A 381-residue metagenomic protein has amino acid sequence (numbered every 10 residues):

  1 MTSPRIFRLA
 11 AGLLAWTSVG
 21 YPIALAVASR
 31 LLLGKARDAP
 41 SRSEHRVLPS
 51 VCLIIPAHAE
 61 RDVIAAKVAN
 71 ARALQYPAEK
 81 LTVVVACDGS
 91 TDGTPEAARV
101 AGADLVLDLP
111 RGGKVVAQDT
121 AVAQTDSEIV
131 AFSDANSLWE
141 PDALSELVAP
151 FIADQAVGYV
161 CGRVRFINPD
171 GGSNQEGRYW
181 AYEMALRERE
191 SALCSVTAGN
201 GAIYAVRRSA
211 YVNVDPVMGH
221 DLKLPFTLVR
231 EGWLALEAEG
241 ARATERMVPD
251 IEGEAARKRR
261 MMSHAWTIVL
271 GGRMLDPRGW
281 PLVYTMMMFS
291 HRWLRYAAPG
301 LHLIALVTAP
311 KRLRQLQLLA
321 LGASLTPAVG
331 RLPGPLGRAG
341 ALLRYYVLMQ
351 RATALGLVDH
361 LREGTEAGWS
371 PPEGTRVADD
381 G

Functional and structural regions predicted by a protein language model:
M1-S43, S191, L321-P327, A352: N-terminal membrane-anchoring/stem segments of glycan-assembly enzymes
K35-S43, R257-L321, A339-L342, G364-G381: Basic/Trp-rich segment in TM-proximal cytosolic loops or flexible interdomain/linker regions
C52, E60, N70, V84-P95 (+2 more regions): A conserved acidic beta->alpha catalytic loop
D62-A66, T91-V100, D142: Acidic helix N-cap motif at the loop->helix transition within catalytic regions of sugar-transfer enzymes
A69-K80: Short, acidic, metal-binding catalytic loop of nucleotide-sugar glycosyltransferases
P110, V115-A117, A121, S127 (+2 more regions): Long helical/loop segments within the catalytic core of UDP-sugar-dependent glycosyltransferases, especially the large
V130: Short aromatic/hydrophobic "clamp" motif used to bind/position activated sugar donors
F151, Q155-E183, P216, H220-M288 (+2 more regions): Catalytic donor/gating beta->alpha subdomain of glycosyltransferases that bind UDP-sugars
